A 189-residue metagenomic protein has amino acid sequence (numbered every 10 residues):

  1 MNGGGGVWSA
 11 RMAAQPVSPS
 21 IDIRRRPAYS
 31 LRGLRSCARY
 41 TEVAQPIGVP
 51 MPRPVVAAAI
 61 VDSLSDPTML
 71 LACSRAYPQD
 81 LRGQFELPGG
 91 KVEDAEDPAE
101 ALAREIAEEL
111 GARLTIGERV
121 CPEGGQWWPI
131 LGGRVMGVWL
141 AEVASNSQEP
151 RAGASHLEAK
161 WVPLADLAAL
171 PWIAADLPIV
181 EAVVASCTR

Functional and structural regions predicted by a protein language model:
S9-Q15: Residue-level detector of structural "landmarks"
Q15-R25: Short linear motifs in low-complexity or flexible loops
S30, R82, V138, V143-R189: Nudix hydrolase/Nudix homology domain
Y40-L71, K91, P122: Conserved N-terminal beta-strand and adjoining loop/helix that marks the start of the Nudix/MutT-like hydrolase domain
R53-P54, R113, E118-E149, K160 (+1 more regions): Active-site-adjacent beta-strand/loop module that shapes the phosphate/pyrophosphate-binding cleft
D66-E108, A112: Conserved Nudix-box catalytic region and its N-terminal flanking loop in Nudix hydrolases and closely related
